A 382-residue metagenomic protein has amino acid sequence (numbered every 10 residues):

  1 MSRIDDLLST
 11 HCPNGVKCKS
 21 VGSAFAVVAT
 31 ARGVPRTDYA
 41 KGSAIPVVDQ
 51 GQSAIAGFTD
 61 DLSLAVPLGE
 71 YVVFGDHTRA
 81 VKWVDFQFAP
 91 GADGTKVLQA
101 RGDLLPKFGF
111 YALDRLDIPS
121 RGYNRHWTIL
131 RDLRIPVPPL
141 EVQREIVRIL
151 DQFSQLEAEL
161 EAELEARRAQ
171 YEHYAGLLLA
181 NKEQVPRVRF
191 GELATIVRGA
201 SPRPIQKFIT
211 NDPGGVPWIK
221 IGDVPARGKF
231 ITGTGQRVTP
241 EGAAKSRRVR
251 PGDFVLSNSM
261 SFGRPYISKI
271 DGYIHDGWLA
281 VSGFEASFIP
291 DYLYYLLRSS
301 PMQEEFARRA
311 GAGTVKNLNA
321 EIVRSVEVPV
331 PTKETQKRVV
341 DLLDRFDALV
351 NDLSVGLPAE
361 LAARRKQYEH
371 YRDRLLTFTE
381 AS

Functional and structural regions predicted by a protein language model:
M1, G15-K17, R131-E172, L293 (+1 more regions): Amphipathic alpha-helical segments
R3, L7-R32, G42-G51, A180-S201 (+5 more regions): Non-catalytic DNA-recognition/assembly elements of restriction-modification systems
D6-H11, R32-R36, P119-G122, D132-P139 (+4 more regions): Short, recurring structural edge motifs at helix starts
T10-C12, D60, A243, A312 (+1 more regions): Short, solvent-exposed loop/turn positions at domain surfaces that link secondary-structure elements or cap domain
G22-G69, F86, P90-D93, L193-Q206 (+1 more regions): Sequence-specific dsDNA recognition surfaces
Q50-Y111, I118, K220, A243-R247 (+1 more regions): A short beta-sheet element
A89-K96, R121-P139, N258, Y273-L279 (+1 more regions): A short glycine-rich beta-alpha junction/loop motif
